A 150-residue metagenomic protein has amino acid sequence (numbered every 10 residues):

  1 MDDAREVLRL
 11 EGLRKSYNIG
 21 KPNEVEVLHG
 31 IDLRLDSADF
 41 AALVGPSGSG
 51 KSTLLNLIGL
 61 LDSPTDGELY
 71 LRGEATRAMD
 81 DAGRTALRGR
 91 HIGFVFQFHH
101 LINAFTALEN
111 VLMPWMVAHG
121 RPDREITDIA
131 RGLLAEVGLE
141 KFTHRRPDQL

Functional and structural regions predicted by a protein language model:
A4-L150: ABC family nucleotide-binding domain
